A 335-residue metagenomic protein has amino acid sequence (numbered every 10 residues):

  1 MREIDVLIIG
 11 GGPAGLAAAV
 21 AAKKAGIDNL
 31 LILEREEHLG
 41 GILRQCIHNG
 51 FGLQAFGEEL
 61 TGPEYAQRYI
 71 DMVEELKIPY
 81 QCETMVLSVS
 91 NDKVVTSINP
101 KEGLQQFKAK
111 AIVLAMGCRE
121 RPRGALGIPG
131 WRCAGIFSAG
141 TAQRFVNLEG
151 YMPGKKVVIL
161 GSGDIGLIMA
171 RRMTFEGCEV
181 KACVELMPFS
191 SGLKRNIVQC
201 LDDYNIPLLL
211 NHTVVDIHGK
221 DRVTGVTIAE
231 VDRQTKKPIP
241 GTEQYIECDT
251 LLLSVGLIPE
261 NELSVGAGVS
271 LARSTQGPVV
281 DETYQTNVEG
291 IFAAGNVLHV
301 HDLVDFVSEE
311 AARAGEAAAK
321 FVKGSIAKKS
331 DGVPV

Functional and structural regions predicted by a protein language model:
M1-D5, L60, C82, A272 (+1 more regions): Rossmann-like nucleotide/phosphate-binding core characteristic of flavoprotein oxidoreductases
M1-I9, Q67-K156, D232-G241, L252 (+1 more regions): FAD-binding core/adjacent interface of flavoenzyme oxidoreductases
I4-R68, M72, P153-Q199: Beta1-alpha1 glycine-rich phosphate/pyrophosphate-binding loop at the start of Rossmann-like nucleotide-binding domains
A19-A21, R44-Q45, A125-I128, A170-R172 (+2 more regions): Short amphipathic alpha-helical segments
D71-S90, V95-S97, T174-E262: A Rossmann-like FAD-binding core segment of flavoenzymes
L104-Q105, A111-L208, T213-R222, A293 (+2 more regions): Predominantly flavin-linked oxidoreductase catalytic cores and closely associated redox partners
L114, I136-F145, T250-H301: FAD-site-proximal beta/loop scaffold in flavoenzymes
A294-G332: A conserved FAD-binding loop/helix module that cradles the flavin
